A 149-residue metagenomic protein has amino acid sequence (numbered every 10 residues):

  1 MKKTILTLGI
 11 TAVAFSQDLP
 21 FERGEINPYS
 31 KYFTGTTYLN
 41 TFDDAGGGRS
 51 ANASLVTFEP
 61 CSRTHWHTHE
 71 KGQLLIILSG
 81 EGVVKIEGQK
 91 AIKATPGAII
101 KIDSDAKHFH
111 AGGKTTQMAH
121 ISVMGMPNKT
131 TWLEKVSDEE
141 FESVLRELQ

Functional and structural regions predicted by a protein language model:
T4-L6, I10, F15-S50, T130-Q149: A short, N-terminal "cap"/entry segment at the start of jelly-roll beta-barrel domains of the cupin/DSBH fold
N52-H69: Conserved short histidine dyad/triad with adjacent acidic residue
T64-K71, A106-G112: Histidine-centered catalytic micro-motifs
W66, L74-I76, K101, H120-S122: Structural recognition of the beta-strand scaffold that forms the well-ordered cores of secreted hydrolase catalytic
E70-G82, E87-G88: Glycine- and acidic-residue-biased ligand/ion/polar-headgroup-sensing regions
V83, S104-T130: Ligand-binding loop in jelly-roll beta-barrel domains
G88-D105: Short acidic-glycine-tyrosine-enriched beta hairpin
